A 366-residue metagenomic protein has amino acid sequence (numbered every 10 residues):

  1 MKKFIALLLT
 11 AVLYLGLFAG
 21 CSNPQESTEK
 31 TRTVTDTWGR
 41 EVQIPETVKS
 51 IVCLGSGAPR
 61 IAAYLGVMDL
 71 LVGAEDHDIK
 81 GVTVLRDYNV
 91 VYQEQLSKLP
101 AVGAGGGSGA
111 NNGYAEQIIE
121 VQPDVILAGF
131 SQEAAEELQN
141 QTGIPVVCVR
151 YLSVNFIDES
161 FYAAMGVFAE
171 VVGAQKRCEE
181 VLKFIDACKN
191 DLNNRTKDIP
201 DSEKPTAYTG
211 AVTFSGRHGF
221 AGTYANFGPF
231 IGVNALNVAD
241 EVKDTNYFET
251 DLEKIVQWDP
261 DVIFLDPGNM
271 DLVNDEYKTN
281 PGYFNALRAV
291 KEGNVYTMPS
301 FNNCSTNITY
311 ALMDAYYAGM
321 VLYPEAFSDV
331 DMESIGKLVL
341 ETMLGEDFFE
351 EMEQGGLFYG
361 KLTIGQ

Functional and structural regions predicted by a protein language model:
M1-T47: Short, low-complexity disordered leader/linker segments with a strong preference for bacterial N-terminal type II
E41, A135-S215, A239-D240, T297-G365: Extracytoplasmic substrate-binding proteins
E41-Q43, N111-Q122, K254-Q257: Short, well-structured alpha-helical segments in soluble
S50-G55, V72-E75, V125-G129, V146-R150 (+4 more regions): Structural recognition of the beta-strand scaffold that forms the well-ordered cores of secreted hydrolase catalytic
P59-I119, V125, V238: A short, structured surface patch at a secondary-structure boundary
V67, Q141-P145, V233-N234, K291: Short, structured coil segments at secondary-structure junctions
G222-N246: Alpha-helical, coiled-coil/dimerization segments enriched in small aliphatic residues
V262-L322: Active-site/pore-lining binding-face segments in mid-to-C-terminal subdomains
